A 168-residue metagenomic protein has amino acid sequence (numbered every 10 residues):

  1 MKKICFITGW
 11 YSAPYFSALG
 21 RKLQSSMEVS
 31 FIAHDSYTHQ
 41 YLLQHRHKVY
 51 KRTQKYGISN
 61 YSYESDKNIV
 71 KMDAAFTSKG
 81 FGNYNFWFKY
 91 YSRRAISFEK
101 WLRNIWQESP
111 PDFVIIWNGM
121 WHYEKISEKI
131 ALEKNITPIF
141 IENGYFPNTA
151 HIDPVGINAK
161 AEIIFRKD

Functional and structural regions predicted by a protein language model:
M1-K3, S26, P110-P111: A general structural motif
M1-Y11, H34, I115: Nucleotide-activated donor-dependent transferases that construct or modify glycoconjugates
W10-Q24, E128: Histidine-anchored nucleotide/phosphate-binding helix
R21-R103, N143-D168: Conserved N-terminal ligand/cofactor-binding loop architecture of enzyme catalytic domains
W101-I164: Conserved nucleotide-sugar donor-interacting segment of glycosyltransferase catalytic cores, predominantly GT-B
